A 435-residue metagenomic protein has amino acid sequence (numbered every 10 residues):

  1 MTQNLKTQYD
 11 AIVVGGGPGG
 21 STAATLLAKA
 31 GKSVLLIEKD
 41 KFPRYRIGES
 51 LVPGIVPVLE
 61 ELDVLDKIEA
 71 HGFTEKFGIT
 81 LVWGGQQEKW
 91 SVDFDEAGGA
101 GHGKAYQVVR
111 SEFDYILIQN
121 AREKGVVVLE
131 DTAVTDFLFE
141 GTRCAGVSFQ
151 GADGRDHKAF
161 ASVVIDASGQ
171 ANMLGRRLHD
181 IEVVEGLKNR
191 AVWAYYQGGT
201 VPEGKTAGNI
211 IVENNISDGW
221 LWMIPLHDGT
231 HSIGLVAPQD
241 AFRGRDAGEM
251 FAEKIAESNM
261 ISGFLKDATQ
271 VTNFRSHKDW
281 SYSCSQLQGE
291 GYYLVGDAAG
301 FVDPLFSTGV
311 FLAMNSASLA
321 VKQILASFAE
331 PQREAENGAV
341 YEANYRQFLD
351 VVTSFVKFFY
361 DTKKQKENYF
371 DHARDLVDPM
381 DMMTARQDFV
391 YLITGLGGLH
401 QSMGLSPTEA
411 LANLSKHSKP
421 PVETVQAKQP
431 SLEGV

Functional and structural regions predicted by a protein language model:
N4-G17: Beta1/beta-strand and adjacent pyrophosphate-binding region of the FAD-binding site in flavoprotein oxidoreductases
G20-S21: N-terminal Rossmann-fold NAD(P) dinucleotide-binding loop
A28-I47: Glycine-rich FAD pyrophosphate-binding loop
R46-Q86: N-terminal FAD cofactor-binding segment of flavoenzymes
G98-Q119, F242-D246: Short beta-strand to alpha-helix junction loop
N120-I261: Predominantly flavin-linked oxidoreductase catalytic cores and closely associated redox partners
A241-Q323, A329-V351: FAD/FMN-dependent oxidoreductases across multiple families
K322-V435: C-terminal helical "tail/cap" subdomain of flavin- and related membrane-associated enzymes
